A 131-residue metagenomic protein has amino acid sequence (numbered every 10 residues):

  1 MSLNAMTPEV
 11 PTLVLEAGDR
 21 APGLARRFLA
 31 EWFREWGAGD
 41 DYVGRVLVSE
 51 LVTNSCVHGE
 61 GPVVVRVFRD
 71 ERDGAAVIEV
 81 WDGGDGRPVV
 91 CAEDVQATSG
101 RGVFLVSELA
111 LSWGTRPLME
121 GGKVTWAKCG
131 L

Functional and structural regions predicted by a protein language model:
M1-T12, C56-L131: Conserved beta-strand-loop-beta-strand hairpin that lines the nucleotide-binding pocket of ATP/GTP-utilizing enzymes
T12-R26: STAS-typified acidic loop motif
V14-A17, W36, T98: Pocket-edge positions in alpha/beta enzyme catalytic cores
G23-S49: Conserved short strand/loop->alpha-helix "switch" segment adjacent to the catalytic nucleotide/phosphoryl-transfer site
W32, W36, N54-S55, R116: Histidine kinase transmitter module recognition
D40-V64: Conserved ATP-binding N-box helix of the HATPase_c
